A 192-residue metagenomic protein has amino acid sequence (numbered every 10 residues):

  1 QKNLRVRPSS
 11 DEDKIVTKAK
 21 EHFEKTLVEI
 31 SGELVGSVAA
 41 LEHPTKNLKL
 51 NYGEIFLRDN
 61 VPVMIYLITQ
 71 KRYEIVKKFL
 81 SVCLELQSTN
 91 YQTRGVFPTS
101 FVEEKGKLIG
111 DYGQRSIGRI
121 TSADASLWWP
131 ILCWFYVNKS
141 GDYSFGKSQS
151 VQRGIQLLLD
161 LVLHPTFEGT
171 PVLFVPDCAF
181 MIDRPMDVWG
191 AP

Functional and structural regions predicted by a protein language model:
Q1-P192: Acidic, mature catalytic/reactive cores of soluble proteins
